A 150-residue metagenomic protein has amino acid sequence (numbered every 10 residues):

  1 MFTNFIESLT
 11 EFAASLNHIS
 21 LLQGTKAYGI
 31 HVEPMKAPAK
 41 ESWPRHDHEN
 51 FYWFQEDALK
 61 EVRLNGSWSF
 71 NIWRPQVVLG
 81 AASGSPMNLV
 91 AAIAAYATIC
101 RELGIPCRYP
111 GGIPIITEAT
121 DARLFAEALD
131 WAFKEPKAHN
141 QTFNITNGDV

Functional and structural regions predicted by a protein language model:
M1-F51, N71: Conserved Rossmann-fold NAD(P)-dependent oxidoreductase catalytic core, especially the SDR/UDP-sugar
T10-S15, E61-W68, K134-K137: Secondary-structure boundary elements
H18-L22, S69-R74, T120, N144-T146: A structural signal for short, well-ordered beta-strand segments and their strand-loop junctions that often border
Q23, A58-M87: Conserved beta-loop-beta element that borders a ligand/cofactor-binding pocket
P44-H48, Q76-V90, Y109-A122, D149: Glycine-rich "substrate-gating" loop/helix at the edge of Rossmann-like oxidoreductase active sites
F54-A58, L64, E127-W131: C-terminal helical subdomain
N88-I99: Mobile gating loops/cap/lid regions near enzyme active sites that modulate substrate access
A97-Y109, I115-V150: Alpha-helical substrate-binding/gating segment
